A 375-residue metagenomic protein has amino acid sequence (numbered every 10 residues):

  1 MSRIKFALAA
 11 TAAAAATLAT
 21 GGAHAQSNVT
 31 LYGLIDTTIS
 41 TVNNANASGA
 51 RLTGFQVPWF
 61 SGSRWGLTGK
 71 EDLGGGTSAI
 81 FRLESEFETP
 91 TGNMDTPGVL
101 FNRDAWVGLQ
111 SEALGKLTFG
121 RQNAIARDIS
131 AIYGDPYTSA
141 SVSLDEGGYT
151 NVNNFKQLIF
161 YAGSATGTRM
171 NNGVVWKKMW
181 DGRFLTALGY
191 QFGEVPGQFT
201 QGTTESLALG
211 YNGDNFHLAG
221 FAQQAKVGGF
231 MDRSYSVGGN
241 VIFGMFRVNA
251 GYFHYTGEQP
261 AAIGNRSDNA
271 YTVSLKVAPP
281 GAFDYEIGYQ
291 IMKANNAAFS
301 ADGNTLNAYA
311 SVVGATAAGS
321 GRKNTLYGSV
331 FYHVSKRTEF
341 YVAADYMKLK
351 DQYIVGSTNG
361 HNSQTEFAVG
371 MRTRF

Functional and structural regions predicted by a protein language model:
T20-G21: N-terminal signal peptide c-region/cleavage motif recognized by signal peptidases
Q26-T41, L52-F192, T203, G210-D214: Outer membrane beta-barrel
V29-T37, G75, A79-L83, L117 (+9 more regions): Transmembrane beta-strands of outer-membrane beta-barrel proteins
T37-N43, S85-T89, N123-I125, Y190-E194 (+7 more regions): Transmembrane beta-strands of outer-membrane beta-barrel pores
F60-G62, L100-N102, R169, G202 (+4 more regions): Membrane-spanning beta-strands of outer-membrane beta-barrel proteins
G66-T68, W106-L109, V175-K177, A208-G210 (+5 more regions): Outer-membrane beta-barrel architecture
T200, E205-G328, Y332-H333: Detector for outer-membrane/organellar transmembrane beta-barrel domains, recognizing the amphipathic beta-strand
V334, N362-F375: Outer-membrane beta-barrel "beta-signal"
